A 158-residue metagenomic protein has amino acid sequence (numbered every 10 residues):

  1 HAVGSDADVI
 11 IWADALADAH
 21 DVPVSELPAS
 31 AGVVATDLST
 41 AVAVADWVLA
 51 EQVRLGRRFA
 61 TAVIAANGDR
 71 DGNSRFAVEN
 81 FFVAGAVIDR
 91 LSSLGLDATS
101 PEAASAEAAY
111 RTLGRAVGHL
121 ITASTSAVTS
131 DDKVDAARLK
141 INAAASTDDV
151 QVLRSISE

Functional and structural regions predicted by a protein language model:
H1-D6, W12-A15: Non-transmembrane, aqueous-exposed alpha-helical and coiled segments at domain scale
I11, A15-S100: Conserved mixed alpha/beta catalytic, RNA-binding, or beta-rich assembly cores of soluble enzyme, regulatory
L27-G32, R57, R75-E158: Long, charged alpha-helical interface segments
